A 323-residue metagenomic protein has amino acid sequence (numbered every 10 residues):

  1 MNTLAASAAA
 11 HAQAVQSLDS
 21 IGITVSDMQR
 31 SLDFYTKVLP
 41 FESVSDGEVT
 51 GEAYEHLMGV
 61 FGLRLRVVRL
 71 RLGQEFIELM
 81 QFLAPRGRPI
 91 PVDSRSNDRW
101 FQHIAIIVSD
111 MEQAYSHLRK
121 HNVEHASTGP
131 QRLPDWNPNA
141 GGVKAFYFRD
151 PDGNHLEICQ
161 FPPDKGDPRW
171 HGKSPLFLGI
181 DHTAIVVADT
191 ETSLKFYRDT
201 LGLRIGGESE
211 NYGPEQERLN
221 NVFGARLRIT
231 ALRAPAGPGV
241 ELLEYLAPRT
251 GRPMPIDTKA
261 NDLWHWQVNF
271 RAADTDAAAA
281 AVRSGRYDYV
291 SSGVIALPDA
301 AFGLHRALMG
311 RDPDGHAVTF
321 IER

Functional and structural regions predicted by a protein language model:
N2-R30, S45, F101-I106, C159-L194 (+4 more regions): N-terminal beta-strand motif that seeds the catalytic metal site of vicinal oxygen chelate
S17-S26, R64-L79, A84, I90-L118 (+6 more regions): Vicinal oxygen chelate
L18, L39-F41, F76-L79, F148 (+4 more regions): Fold-core signature of tandem repeat domains
T24-E75, Q113, K120, W136-G141 (+4 more regions): Core segments of cupin and vicinal oxygen chelate
G47-R64, A84-Q102, R119-H121, A126-K144 (+5 more regions): A cross-kingdom feature marking solvent-exposed beta-strand/loop segments within repeated, beta-rich binding/scaffold
M111-H117, E124-T128, H155: Short secondary-structure capping/junction motifs at helix and strand boundaries
A140, D150-D152, Q160: A charged, solvent-exposed segment within the mature domains of Sec-exported extracytoplasmic proteins
